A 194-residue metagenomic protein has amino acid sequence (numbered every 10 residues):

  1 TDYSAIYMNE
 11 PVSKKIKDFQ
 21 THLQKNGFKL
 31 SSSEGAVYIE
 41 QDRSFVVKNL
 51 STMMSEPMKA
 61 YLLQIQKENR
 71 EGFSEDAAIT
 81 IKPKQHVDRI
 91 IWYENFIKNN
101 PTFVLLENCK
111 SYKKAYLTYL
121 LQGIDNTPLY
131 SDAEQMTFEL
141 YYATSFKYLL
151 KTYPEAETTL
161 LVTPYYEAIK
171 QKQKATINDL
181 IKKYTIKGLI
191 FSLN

Functional and structural regions predicted by a protein language model:
T1-A36: N-terminal Sec/ER secretory leader and immediately downstream segment of secreted/extracellular precursors
N9-V12, I16, R43, I79-H86 (+4 more regions): Solvent-exposed, acidic/flexible segments
Q24-K25, G72, Y166: A eukaryote-biased sequence property
E40-Q41, F45-V47, E56, A60-K82 (+1 more regions): Extended, well-ordered protein cores
K48-E56, F96-E107, L149-T159: Short solvent-exposed coil/turn linkers within tandem alpha-helical repeat scaffolds
E68-S131: Flexible, glycine-rich surface segments
T118-Y119, S131-N194: A cross-kingdom marker for long, charged
